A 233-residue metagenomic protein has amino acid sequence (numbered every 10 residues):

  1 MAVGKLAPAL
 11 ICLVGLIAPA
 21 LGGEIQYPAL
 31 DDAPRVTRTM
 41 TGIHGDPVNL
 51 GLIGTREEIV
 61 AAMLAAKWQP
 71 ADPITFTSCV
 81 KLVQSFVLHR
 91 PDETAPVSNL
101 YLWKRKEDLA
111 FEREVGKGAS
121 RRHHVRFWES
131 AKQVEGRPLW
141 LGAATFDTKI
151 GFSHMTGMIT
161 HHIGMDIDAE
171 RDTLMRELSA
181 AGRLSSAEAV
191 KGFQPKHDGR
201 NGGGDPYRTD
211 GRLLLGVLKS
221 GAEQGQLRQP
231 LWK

Functional and structural regions predicted by a protein language model:
M1-V3: N-terminal secretory signal peptides that target proteins for export/translocation
A7-L16: Bacterial N-terminal signal peptides
A20-G23: Boundary at the C-terminal end of the N-terminal hydrophobic targeting segment
A33-V60: Terminal, regulation- and interaction-focused segments at domain boundaries
D46-V48, A66, H123: Envelope-exposed proteins and targeting segments
A61, W68-T94: Membrane-embedded segments
L82-W232: A cross-kingdom signal targeting lumenal/periplasmic-facing segments of multi-pass membrane and secretory-pathway
